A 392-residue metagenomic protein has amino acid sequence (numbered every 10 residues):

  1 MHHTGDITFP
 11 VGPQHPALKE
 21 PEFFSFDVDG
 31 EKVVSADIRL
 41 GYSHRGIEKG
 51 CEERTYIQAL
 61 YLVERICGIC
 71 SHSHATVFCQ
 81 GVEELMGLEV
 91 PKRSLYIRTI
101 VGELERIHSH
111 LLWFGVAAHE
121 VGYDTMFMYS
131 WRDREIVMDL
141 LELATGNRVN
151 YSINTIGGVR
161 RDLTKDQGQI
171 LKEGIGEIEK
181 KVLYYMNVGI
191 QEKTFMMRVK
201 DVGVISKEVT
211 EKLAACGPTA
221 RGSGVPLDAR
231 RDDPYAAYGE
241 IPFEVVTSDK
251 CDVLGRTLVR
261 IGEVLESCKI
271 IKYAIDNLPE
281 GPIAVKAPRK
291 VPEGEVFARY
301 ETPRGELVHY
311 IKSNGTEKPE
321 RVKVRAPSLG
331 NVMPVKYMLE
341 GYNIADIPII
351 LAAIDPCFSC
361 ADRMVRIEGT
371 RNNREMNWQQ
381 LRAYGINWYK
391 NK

Functional and structural regions predicted by a protein language model:
M1-K392: Active-site bordering "gate/hinge" segments that shape substrate access to catalytic or cofactor-binding pockets
